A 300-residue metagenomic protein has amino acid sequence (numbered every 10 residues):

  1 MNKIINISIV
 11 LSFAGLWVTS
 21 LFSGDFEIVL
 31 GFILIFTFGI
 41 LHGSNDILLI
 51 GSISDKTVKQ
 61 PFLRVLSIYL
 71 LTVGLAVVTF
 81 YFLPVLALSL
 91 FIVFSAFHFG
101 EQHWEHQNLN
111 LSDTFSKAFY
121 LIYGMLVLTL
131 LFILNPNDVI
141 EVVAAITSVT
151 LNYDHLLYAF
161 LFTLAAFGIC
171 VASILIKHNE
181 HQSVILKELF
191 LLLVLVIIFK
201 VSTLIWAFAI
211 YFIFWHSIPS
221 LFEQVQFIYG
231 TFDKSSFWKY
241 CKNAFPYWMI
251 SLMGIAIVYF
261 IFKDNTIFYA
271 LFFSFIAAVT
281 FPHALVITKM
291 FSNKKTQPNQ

Functional and structural regions predicted by a protein language model:
M1-L11, F62, K242: N-terminal membrane topogenic signal
L11-W17, I68-V77, L189-I198, I255: Hydrophobic, membrane-inserted alpha-helices
G15-V29, I261-N265: Short, hydrophobic transmembrane alpha-helix segments
I35-N45, I92-W104, I213-Q224, I276-P282: Alpha-helical transmembrane segments and their membrane-interface exit regions
G43-I53, F97-N110, I169-H181, Q224-Y229 (+1 more regions): C-terminal ends of transmembrane helices
D55-F62, G74-I133, E141-L151: Membrane-interface helix-loop-helix junctions at boundaries between adjacent transmembrane segments
V93-F97, Q102, A118-D138, L157-S173 (+4 more regions): Alpha-helical transmembrane segments of multi-pass integral membrane proteins
S183-E223: Membrane-water interface signatures at transmembrane helix termini and the short loops that connect adjacent helices
